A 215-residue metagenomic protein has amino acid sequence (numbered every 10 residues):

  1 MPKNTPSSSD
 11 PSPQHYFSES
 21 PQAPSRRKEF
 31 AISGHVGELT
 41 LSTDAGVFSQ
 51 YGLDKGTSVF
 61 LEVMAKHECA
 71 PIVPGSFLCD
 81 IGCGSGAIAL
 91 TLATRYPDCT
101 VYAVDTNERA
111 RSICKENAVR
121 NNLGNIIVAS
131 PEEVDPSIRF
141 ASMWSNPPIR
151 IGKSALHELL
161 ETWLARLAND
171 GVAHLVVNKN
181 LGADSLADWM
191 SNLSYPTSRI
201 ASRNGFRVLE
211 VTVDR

Functional and structural regions predicted by a protein language model:
M1-V36, G46: N-terminal auxiliary segments of SAM/dcSAM-dependent transferases
S12-R26, G182-R215: Class I S-adenosyl-L-methionine
D44-G52: Class I SAM-dependent methyltransferase Rossmann-like catalytic core, especially the SAM/SAH-binding loop
K55-P136, S142-S145: Conserved SAM/SAH cofactor-binding pocket of Class I
D105-R109, A155, N178: Short beta->alpha hinge that forms the Motif I/post-I loop of the SAM-binding pocket
A141-S154: A short SAM/SAH-binding and catalytic strip from SAM-dependent methyltransferases
H157-N169: A short glycine-rich, Lys/Arg-flanked "PGG" loop and its adjoining helix->strand segment in the class I
D170-V177: Conserved beta-strand signature within the Rossmann-like core of class I S-adenosyl-L-methionine
